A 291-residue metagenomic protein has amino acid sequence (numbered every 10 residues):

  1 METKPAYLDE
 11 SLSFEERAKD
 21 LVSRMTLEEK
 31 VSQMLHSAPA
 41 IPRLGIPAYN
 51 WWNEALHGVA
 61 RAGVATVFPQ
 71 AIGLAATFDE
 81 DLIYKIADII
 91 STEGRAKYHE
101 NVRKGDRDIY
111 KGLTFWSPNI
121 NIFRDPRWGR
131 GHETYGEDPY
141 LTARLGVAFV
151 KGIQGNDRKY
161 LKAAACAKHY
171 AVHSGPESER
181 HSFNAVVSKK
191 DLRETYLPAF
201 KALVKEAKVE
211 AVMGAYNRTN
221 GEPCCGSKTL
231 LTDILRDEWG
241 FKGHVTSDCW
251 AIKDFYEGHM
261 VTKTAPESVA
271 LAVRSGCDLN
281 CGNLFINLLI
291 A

Functional and structural regions predicted by a protein language model:
M1-A291: Glycoside hydrolase catalytic-domain context in secreted enzymes
